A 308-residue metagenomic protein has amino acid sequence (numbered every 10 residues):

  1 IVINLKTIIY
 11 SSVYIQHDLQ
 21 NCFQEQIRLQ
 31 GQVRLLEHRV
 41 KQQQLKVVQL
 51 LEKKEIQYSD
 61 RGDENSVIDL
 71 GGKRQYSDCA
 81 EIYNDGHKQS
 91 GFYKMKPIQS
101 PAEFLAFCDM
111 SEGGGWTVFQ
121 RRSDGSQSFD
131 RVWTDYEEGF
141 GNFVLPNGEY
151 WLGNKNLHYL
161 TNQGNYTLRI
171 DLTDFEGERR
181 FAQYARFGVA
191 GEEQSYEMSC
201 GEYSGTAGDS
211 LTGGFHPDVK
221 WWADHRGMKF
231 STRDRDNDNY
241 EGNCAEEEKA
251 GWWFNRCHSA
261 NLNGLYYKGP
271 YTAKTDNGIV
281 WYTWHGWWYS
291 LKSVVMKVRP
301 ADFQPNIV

Functional and structural regions predicted by a protein language model:
I1-D109, G113-G114, P305-V308: Assembly "stalks" and propeptides
V67-R226, N306: Extracellular beta-rich globular recognition domains, centered on the fibrinogen C-terminal
D130, E137, N237, E241-G286: Glycine-anchored, exposed beta-strand/edge motif detector
H216-E247: Extended, non-catalytic structural segments that build the interaction scaffolds of large macromolecular assemblies
D276-V308: C-terminal helix/juxtamembrane-tail motif
